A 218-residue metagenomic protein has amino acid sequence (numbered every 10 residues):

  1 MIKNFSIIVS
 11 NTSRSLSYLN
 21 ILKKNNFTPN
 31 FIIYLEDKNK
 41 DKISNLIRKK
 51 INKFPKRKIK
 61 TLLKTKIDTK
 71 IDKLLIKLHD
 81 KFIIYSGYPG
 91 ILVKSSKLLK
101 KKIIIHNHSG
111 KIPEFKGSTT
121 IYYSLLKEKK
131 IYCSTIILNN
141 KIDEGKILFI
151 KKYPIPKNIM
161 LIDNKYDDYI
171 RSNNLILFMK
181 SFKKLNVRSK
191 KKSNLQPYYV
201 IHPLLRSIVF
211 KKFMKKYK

Functional and structural regions predicted by a protein language model:
M1-K218: One-carbon transfer enzymes
